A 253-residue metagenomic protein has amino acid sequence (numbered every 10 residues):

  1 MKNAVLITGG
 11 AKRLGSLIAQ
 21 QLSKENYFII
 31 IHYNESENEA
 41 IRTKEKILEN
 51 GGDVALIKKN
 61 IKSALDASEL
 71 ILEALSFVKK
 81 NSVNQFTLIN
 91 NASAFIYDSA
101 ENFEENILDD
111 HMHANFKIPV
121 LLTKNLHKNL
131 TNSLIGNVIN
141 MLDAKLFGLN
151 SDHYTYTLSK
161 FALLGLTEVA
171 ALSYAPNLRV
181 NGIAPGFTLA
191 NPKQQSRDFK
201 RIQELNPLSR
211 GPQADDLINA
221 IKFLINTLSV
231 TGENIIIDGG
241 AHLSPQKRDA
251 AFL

Functional and structural regions predicted by a protein language model:
A11-R13: Conserved glycine-rich cofactor-binding loop
S68, L72, N84, A94-D110 (+4 more regions): Conserved mid-core segment of classical short-chain dehydrogenase/reductases
L72-K80, A114-L134, A171-P176, K222-N226: Amphipathic alpha-helical dimer-interface segment in Rossmann-like NAD(P)H-dependent oxidoreductases
I89-Y97, G240: Conserved NAD(P)H cofactor-binding loop of Rossmann-fold oxidoreductase domains
A94, E101-L121, I139, Y156 (+2 more regions): Catalytic Tyr-X3-Lys loop
T131, I135-A175, F187-T188: Catalytic loop of short-chain dehydrogenase/reductase
L164, Y174-T188, V230-I237: Conserved Rossmann-fold SDR core element
Q213-I237, H242: C-terminal substrate-recognition "lid" of short-chain dehydrogenase/reductases
